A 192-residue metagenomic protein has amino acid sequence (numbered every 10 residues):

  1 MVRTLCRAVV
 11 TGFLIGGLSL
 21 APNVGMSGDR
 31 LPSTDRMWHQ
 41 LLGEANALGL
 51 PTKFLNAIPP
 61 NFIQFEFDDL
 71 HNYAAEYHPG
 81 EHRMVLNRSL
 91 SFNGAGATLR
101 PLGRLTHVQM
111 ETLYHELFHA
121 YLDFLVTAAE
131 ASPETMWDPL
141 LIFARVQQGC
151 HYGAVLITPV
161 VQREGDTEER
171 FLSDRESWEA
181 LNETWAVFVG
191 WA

Functional and structural regions predicted by a protein language model:
M1-V10: Bacterial N-terminal signal peptides that target proteins for export
L14-I15, G25-M26, G190: Cleavable N-terminal signal peptides
A21-P22: N-terminal signal peptide c-region/cleavage motif recognized by signal peptidases
S33-G94, T106, T127-F143: Auxiliary, metal-adjacent structural segments of Zn-dependent hydrolase domains
L90-L113, S173-S177: Short pre-active-site segment immediately N-terminal to the catalytic Zn-binding motif
E116-M136, W185, A192: Catalytic Zn2+-binding segment of zinc metalloproteases
F124-E168: Post-HEXXH active-site segment of zinc metalloproteases
E164-T184, F188-A192: Long, well-structured alpha-helical subdomains associated with metal-dependent extracellular/ecto-lumenal hydrolases
